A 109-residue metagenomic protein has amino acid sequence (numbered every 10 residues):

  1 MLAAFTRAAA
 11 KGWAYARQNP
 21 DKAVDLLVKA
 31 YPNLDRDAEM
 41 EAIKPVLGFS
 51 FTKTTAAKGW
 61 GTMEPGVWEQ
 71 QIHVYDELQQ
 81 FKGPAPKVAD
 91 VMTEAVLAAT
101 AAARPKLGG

Functional and structural regions predicted by a protein language model:
M1-L78: Secondary-structure end/capping motifs
W68-G109: Conserved C-terminal helix/tail region of periplasmic/extracytoplasmic solute-binding proteins
